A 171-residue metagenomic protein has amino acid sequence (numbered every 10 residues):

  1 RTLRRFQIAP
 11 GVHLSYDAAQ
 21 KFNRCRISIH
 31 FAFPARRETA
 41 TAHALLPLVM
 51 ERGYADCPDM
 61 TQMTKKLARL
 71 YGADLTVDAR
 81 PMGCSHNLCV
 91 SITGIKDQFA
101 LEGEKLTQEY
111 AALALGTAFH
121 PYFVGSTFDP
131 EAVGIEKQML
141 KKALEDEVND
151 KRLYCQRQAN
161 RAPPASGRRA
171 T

Functional and structural regions predicted by a protein language model:
R1-G11: Short, Gly/Pro- and small/polar-rich lid/capping loops
G11, G72-D74, P130: Generic secondary-structure boundary/loop-capping signal
S15-D17, N23-E38, H43, M60-H120 (+2 more regions): M16 family metallopeptidases and their MPP-like homologs
A44-E51: Active-site SXXK
G53-D56, Q98-L101, H120-D129: Short, polar/flexible loop-turn hinges at active-site or ligand-entry regions and domain interfaces
P130-V133, N149: Conserved phosphate/pyrophosphate-binding and hydrolysis machinery centered on Walker-type P-loop NTPases, extending
